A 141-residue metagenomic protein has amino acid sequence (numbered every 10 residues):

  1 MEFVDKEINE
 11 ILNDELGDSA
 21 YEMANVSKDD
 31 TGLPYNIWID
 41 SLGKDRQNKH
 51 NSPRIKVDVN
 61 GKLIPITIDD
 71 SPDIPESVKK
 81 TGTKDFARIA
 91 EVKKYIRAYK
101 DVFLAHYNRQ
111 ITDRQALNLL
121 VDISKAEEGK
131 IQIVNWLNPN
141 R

Functional and structural regions predicted by a protein language model:
M1-I8, N118-R141: Sequence termini and other peripheral, non-core segments
M1-R54: Short, charged/polar N-terminal "headpieces" of proteins
V4-E7, G17, S27, D58-G61 (+4 more regions): Serine/threonine-rich low-complexity intrinsically disordered regions
N13-T31, K79-A87, A116, S124 (+1 more regions): Catalytic phosphate/metal-binding cores of nucleic-acid and nucleotide-processing enzymes, i.e., regions that mediate
G32, G61, N108-R109: Intrinsic-disorder/low-complexity loop/linker signature
Y35-A90: A short, structured beta-strand/loop element
K84-I131: Short, compact, well-ordered microdomains
